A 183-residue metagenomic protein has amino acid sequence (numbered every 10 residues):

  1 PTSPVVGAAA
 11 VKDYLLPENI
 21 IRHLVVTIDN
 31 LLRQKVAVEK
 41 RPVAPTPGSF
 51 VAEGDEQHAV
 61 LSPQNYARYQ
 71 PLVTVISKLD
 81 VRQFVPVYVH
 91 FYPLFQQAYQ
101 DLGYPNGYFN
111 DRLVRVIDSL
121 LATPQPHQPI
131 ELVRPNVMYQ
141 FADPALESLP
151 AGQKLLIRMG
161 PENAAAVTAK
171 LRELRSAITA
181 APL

Functional and structural regions predicted by a protein language model:
P1-H58: N-terminal Sec/ER secretory leader and immediately downstream segment of secreted/extracellular precursors
P1-V11, N65-K78, E147-Q153: Acidic/histidine-rich, surface-exposed loop or edge segments in extracytoplasmic proteins
K12, K35-V43, Q83-Y88, A98-L113 (+2 more regions): Surface-exposed patches in mature extracellular/periplasmic domains of secreted proteins
N19, P45, Y66-Y69, R134-N136 (+1 more regions): Extracytoplasmic
S49-D111: Mid-length scaffold segments of soluble, non-membrane domains
Q128-L183: A cross-kingdom marker for long, charged
